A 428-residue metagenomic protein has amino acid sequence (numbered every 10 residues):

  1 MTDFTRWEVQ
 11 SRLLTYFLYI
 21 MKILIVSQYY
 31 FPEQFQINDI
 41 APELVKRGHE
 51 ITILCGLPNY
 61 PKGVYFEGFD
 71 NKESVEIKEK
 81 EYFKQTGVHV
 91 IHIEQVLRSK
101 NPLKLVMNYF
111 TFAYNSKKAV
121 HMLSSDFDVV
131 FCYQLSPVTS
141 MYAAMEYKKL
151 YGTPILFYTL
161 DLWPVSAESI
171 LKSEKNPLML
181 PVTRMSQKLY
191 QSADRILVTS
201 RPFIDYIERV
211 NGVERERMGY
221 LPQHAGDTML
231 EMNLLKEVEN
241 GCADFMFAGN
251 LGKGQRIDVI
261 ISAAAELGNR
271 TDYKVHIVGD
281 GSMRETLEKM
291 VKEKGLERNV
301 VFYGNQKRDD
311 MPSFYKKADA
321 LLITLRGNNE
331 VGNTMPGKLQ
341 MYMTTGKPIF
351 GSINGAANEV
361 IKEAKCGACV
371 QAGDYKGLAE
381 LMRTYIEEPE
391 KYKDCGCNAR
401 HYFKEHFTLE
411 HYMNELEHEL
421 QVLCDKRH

Functional and structural regions predicted by a protein language model:
T15-I77: N-terminal subdomain of nucleotide-sugar transferases
I40, T139, E146-L150, P177-V198: Membrane-proximal helix-turn-helix segments that form the acceptor-binding/catalytic region of lipid-linked
D194, N299, Y315-G332, K347: Acidic donor-binding loop of glycosyltransferase active sites
P202, Q223-H224: Carbohydrate-associated surface elements
E237-A264, H276: Conserved donor-binding/catalytic core segment of Leloir-type glycosyltransferases
H276-V278, E285-P312: Nucleotide-activated donor-binding/catalytic signature segment of Leloir-type glycosyltransferases, i.e., the conserved
N358-R383: Change "using UDP/GDP/dTDP sugars" to "using nucleotide sugars
G377, T384, K391-E405: A short, well-ordered alpha-helix in the C-terminal region of glycosyltransferases
